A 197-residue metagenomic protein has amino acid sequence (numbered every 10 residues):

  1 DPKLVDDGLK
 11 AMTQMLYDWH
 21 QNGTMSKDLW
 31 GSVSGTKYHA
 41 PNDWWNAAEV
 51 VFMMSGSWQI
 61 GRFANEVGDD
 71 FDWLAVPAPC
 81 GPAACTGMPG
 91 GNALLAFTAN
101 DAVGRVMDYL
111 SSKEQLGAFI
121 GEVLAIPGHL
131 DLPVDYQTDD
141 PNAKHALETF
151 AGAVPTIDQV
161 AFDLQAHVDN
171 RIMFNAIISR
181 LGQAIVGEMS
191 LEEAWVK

Functional and structural regions predicted by a protein language model:
D1-K3, H167, A184-V186: Second-shell loop/turn segments in exported
D1-V33, A64: Glycine-centered hinge/linker elements that transmit conformational signals in sensory and ligand-binding systems
D7, V186-S190: Surface-exposed, polar/charged faces of alpha-helical domains in mature secreted/periplasmic/lumenal proteins
N22-M25, F52, A64-L130, Q159 (+1 more regions): Extracytoplasmic/periplasmic substrate-recognition and gating elements
L29-N46, C80: Short helix-initiation/N-cap motifs at beta->coil->alpha
S55-I60: Beta->alpha turn/N-cap motifs
D69, W73, G121-Q183: Long, aromatic- and glycine/proline-rich binding clefts that accommodate carbohydrate-like moieties
L191-K197: Short, well-structured alpha-helical segments that form the helix of a local strand-helix-strand
